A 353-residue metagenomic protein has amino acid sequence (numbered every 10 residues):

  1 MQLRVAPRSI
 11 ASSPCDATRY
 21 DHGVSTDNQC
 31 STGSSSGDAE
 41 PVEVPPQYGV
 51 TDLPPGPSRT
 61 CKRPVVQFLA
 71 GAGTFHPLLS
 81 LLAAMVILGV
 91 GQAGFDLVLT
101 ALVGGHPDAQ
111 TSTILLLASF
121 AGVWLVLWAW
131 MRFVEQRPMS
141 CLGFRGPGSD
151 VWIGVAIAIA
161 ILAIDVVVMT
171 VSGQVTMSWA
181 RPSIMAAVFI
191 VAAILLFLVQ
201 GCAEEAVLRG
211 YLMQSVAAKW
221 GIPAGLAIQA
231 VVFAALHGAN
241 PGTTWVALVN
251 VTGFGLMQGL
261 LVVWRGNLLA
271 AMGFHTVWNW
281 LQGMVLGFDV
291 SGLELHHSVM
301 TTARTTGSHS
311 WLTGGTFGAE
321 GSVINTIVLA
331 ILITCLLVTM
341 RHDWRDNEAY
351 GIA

Functional and structural regions predicted by a protein language model:
L3-M139, G143, G283-A353: N-terminal, membrane-interfacial amphipathic/helix-forming hydrophobic leader that caps and precedes the first
Q47-V50, A203-I228, L260-N267: Membrane-interface helix/loop boundary segments of multi-pass membrane proteins
R63, A93-L116, R132, R137-L208 (+2 more regions): Juxtamembrane helix-loop-helix connectors linking adjacent transmembrane helices in multi-pass membrane enzymes
V86, I157-A160, L268-D289: Hydrophobic alpha-helical membrane-insertion segments
L117-L125, A187-I194, V249-L256, I327: Membrane-embedded alpha-helical segments of multi-pass membrane proteins, especially the transmembrane helices
C141, A224, A247, L269-A270 (+1 more regions): Residue-level recognition of membrane-helix boundary sites in multi-pass small-molecule transporters
L162, A193, F197, G221-G238 (+1 more regions): Small-polar-interrupted transmembrane alpha-helices in polytopic inner-membrane proteins
V175-W179, H237-W245: Membrane-interface helix caps and helix-loop-helix hairpins in membrane proteins
